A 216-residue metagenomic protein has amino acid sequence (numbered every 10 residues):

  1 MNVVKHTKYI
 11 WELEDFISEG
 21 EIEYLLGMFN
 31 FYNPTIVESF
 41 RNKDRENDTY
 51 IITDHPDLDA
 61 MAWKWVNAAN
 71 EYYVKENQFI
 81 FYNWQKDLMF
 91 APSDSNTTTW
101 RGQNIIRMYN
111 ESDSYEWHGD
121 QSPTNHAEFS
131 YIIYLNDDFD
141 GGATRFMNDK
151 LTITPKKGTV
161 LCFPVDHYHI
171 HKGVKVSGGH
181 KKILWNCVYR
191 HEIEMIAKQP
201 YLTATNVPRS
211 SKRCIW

Functional and structural regions predicted by a protein language model:
M1-V160, Y168-W216: Fe(II)/2-oxoglutarate oxygenase catalytic core
